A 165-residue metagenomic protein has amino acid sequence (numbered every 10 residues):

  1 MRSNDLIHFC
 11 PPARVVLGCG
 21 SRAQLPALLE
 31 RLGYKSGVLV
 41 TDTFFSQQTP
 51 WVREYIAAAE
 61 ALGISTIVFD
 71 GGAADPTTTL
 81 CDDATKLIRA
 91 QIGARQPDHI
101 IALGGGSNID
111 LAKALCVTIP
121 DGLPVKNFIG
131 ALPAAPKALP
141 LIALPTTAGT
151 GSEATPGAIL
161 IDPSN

Functional and structural regions predicted by a protein language model:
M1-H99: ATP/NTP phosphate-donor binding region
A13, A23, P120-N165: A glycine/threonine-rich phosphate-anchoring loop and its flanking beta-alpha core in nucleotide/phosphate-binding
L25, T49, L111-K113, V117 (+2 more regions): Active-site-proximal flexible loops/turns
E54-Y55, D83-T85, N108-D121, A154-T155: Short Gly/Thr/Asp-enriched flexible loops that form oxyanion-binding sites at enzyme active sites
I67, I101, P140-L144: Hydrophobic/aromatic beta-strand patches that form the interior of the parallel beta-sheet core in alpha/beta enzyme
A73, L103-G105, L132: Active-site nucleophile and cofactor-binding loops and adjacent substrate-binding regions of central metabolic enzymes
P97-L115, T146-S152: Glycine/serine-rich anion-binding loops at beta->alpha junctions that coordinate negatively charged ligand groups
